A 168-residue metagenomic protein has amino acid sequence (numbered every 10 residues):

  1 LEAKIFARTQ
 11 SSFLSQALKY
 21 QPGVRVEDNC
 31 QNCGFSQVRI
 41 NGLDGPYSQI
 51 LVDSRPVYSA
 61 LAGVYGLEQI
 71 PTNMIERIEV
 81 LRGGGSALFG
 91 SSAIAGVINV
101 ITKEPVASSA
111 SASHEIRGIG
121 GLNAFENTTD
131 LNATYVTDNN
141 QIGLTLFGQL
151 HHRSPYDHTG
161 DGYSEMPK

Functional and structural regions predicted by a protein language model:
L1-S11, V38-L43, D53, G118-G120: Short, polar/charged loop or turn motifs at beta-strand boundaries
L1-T9, S15-K19, G23, T134: N-terminal Sec signal peptide and the immediately downstream disordered periplasmic leader that contains the TonB box
T9, F13, F35, Y65 (+4 more regions): Transmembrane beta-barrel architecture of outer-membrane proteins
S15-S59, E76-R77: Extracytoplasmic beta-strand/coil segments of soluble accessory domains associated with Gram-negative outer-membrane
A17, N41, L81, I101 (+2 more regions): Transmembrane beta-barrel domains of outer membrane proteins
Q37, R77, V97, T128-N132 (+1 more regions): Membrane-embedded beta-strand positions in outer-membrane beta-barrel channels/transporters
R55-R82: Short acidic/polar hinge/loop motifs at secondary-structure boundaries that mediate gating or recognition
S108-A110, E115-G121, T128-K168: Periplasmic-side early beta-strands and strand-to-turn transitions of outer-membrane beta-barrels
